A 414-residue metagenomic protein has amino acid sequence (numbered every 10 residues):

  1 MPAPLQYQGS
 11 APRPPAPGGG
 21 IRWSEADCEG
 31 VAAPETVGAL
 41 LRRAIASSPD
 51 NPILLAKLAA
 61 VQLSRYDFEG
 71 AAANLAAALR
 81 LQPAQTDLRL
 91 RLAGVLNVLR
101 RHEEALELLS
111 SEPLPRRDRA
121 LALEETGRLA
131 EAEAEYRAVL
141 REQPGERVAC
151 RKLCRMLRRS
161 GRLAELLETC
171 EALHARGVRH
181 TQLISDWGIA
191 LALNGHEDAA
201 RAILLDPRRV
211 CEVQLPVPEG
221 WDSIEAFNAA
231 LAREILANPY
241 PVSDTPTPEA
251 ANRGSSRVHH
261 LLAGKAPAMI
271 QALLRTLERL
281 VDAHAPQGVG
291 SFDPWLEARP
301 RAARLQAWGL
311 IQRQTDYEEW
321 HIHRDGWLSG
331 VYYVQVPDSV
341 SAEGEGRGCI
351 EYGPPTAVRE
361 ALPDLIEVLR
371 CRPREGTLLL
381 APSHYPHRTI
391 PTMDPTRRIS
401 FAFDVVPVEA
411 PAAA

Functional and structural regions predicted by a protein language model:
R43-A44, A77-A78, A105-E112, A138-V139 (+1 more regions): Canonical positions in the second alpha-helix
P49, P83, S110, P144 (+1 more regions): Short coil turns that delineate tetratricopeptide repeat
A56, L63, L90, N97 (+3 more regions): Position-specific recognition of the canonical hydrophobic site in helix A of tetratricopeptide repeat
I203-L296, Y317: Non-heme Fe(II)/2-oxoglutarate
A263-E278, D282-L380, Y385-P391, T396-A414: Catalytic core of non-heme Fe(II) oxygenases with the double-stranded beta-helix
